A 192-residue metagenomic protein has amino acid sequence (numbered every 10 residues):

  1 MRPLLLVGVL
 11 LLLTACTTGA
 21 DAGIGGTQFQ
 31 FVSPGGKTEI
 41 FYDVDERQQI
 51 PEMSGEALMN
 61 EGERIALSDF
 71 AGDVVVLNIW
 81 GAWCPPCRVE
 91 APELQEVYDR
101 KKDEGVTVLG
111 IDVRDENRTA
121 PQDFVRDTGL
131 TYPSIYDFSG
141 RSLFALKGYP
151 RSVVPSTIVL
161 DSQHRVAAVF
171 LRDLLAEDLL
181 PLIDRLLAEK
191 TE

Functional and structural regions predicted by a protein language model:
M1-E56, K190-E192: N-terminal targeting signals for export/organelle localization
P51, V75, V154-P155: Short loop/turn microsegments at loop-to-beta-strand junctions
G55-L58, V159: Hydrophobic beta-strand positions
M59-E61, Q163: Residue-level recognition of short loop/turn positions
I65-R88, L94, V108: Short active-site neighborhood of thiol/selenol oxidoreductases, capturing the structured segment around
R88-T128, F138-A145: Structural microenvironment flanking redox-active thiols in thiol-disulfide oxidoreductases
D123-T131, D137-T191: Thiol/disulfide oxidoreductase modules built on the thioredoxin-like
